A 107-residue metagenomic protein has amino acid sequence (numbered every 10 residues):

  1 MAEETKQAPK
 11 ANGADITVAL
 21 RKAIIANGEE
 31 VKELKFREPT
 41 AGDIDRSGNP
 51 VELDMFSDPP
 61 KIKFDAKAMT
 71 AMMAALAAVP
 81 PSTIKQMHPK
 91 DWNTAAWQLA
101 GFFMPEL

Functional and structural regions predicted by a protein language model:
A2-L107: Short, surface-exposed, charged amphipathic helix/loop patches that serve as local interaction elements
